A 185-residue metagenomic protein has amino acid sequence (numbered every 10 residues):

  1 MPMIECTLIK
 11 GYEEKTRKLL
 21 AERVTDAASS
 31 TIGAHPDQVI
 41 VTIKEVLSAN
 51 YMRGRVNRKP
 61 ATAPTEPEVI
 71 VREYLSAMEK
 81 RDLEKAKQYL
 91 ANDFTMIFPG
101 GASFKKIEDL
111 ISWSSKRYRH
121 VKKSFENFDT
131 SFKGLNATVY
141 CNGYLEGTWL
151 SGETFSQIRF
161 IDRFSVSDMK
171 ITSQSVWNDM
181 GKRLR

Functional and structural regions predicted by a protein language model:
M1-T65: A domain-level signal for the structural core that forms small-molecule/cofactor-binding pockets and catalytic centers
A28, V41, Y74, K85-K87 (+6 more regions): Hydrophobic pocket/interface hotspot
G33, R119-K122, K133-V139, E153-I158: A generic structural micro-feature
K44-N57, D129-G134, V176-K182: Glycine-rich beta-strand-turn "strand-cap" elements at beta-sheet edges
R58-E84, Q88, N92: Short, low-complexity N-terminal intrinsically disordered segments enriched in polar/charged residues
L83-G134: A solvent-exposed, acidic/Ser-Thr-rich amphipathic alpha-helical stretch
N142-D168: Exposed beta-sheet edge and beta->alpha loop/turn motif
R159-R185: Short beta-strand edge/turn micro-motifs at domain boundaries
